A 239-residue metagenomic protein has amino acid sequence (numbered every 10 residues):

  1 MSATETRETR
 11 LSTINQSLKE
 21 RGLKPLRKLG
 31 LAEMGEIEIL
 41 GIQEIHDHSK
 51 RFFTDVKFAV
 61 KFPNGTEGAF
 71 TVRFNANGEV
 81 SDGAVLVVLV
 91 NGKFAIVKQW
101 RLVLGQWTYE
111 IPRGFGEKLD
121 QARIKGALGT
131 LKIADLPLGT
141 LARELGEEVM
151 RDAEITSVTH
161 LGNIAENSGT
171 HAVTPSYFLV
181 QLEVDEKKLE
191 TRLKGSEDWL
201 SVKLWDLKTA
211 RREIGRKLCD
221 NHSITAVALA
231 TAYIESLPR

Functional and structural regions predicted by a protein language model:
S2-K28, G35, L104-L119, R123 (+5 more regions): Nudix hydrolase/Nudix homology domain
R27-D47: A short, amphipathic edge element
Q43-V90, Q99: Acidic, metal-coordinating catalytic segment for phosphate/diphosphate chemistry, firing primarily on the Nudix
K57-A59, V88, L179-Q181, L204-D206: Short, well-ordered beta-strand micro-motif
A59-N64, N167-K188: Active-site-adjacent beta-strand/loop module that shapes the phosphate/pyrophosphate-binding cleft
R73, G78-R143, A165, S196: Conserved Nudix-box catalytic region and its N-terminal flanking loop in Nudix hydrolases and closely related
D152-L161: A short coil-to-beta-strand element that immediately follows conserved catalytic motifs
